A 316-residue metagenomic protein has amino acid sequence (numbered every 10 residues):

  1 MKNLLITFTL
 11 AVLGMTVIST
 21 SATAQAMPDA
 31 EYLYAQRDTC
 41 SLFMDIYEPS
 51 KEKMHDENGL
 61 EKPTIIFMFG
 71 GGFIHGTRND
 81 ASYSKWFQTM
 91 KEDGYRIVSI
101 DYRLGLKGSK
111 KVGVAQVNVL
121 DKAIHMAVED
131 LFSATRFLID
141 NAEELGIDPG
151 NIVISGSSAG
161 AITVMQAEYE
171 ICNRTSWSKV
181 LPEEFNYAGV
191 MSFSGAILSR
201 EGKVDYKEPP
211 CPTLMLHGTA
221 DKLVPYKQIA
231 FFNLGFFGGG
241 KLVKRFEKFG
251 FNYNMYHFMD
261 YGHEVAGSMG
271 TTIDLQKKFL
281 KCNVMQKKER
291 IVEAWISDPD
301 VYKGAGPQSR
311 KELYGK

Functional and structural regions predicted by a protein language model:
A24-L60: N-terminal cap/lid segment of alpha/beta-hydrolase-fold proteins
G59-G72: Short beta-strand element of the alpha/beta-hydrolase
G72-H75, I97, F137: Serine-hydrolase catalytic-loop signature spanning alpha/beta hydrolases and amidase-signature enzymes
R78-I100, K107: Short amphipathic alpha-helix adjacent to the substrate-entry channel of hydrolases
N118-E143: Alpha/beta-hydrolase active-site loop
R136-P209: Primarily recognizes the serine-hydrolase "nucleophile elbow" in alpha/beta-hydrolase and SGNH/GDSL folds
S178-F249: The feature captures the conserved acid-bearing segment of alpha/beta-hydrolase catalytic domains
E247-K316: C-terminal catalytic histidine-bearing segment of alpha/beta-hydrolase fold enzymes
